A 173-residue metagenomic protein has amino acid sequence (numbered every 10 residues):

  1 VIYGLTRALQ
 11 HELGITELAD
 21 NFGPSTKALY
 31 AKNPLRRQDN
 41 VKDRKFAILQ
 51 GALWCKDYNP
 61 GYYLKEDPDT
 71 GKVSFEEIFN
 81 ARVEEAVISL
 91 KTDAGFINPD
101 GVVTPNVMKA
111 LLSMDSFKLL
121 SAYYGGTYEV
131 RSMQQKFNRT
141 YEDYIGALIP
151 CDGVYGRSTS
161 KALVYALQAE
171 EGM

Functional and structural regions predicted by a protein language model:
V1-M173: Cell-envelope/ECM-targeting effectors and their regulatory/trafficking segments
